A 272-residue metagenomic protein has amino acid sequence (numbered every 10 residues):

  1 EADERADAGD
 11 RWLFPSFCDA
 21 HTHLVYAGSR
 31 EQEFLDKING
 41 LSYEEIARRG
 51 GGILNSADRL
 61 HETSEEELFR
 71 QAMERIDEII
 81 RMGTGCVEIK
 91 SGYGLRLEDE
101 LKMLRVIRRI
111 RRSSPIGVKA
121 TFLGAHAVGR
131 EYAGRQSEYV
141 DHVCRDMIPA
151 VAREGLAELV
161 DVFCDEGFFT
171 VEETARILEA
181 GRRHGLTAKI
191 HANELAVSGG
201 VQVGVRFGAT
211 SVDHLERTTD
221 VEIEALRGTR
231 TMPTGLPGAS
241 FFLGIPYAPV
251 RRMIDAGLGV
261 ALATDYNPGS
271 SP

Functional and structural regions predicted by a protein language model:
A2-D3, G9, M82-G85, S113-V118 (+3 more regions): Short coil/turn connectors at secondary-structure junctions
D3-Q71: Metal-associated gating/positioning segment near the N- to mid-region
E4-A6, C18, T121, T234 (+1 more regions): Hydrophobic/aromatic beta-strand patches that form the interior of the parallel beta-sheet core in alpha/beta enzyme
D10, H21, F34, G83 (+6 more regions): Divalent metal-coordination and catalytic microenvironments
P15, D77, P149, A175 (+4 more regions): Alpha-helical segments flanking ligand/cofactor-binding loops in enzyme cores
P15-F17, C86, T187, A261: Hydrophobic "anchor" residues on beta-strands that sit immediately upstream of conserved functional sites
L54-A72, D77-E78, G85-S198: Metal-coordinating catalytic core of metallo-dependent amide/deamination hydrolases
T187, A196-P272: Active-site-adjacent C-terminal substructures of enzyme catalytic domains
